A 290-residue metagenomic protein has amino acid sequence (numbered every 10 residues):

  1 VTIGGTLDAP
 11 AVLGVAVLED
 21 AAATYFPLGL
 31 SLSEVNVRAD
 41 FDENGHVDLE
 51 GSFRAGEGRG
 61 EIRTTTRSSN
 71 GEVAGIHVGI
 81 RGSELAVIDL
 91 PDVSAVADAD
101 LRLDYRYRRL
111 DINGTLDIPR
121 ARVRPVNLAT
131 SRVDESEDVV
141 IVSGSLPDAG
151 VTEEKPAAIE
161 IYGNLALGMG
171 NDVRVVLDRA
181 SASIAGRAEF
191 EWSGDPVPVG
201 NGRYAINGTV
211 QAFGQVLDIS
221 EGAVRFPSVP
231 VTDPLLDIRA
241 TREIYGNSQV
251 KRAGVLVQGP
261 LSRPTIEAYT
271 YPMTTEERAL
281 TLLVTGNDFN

Functional and structural regions predicted by a protein language model:
T2, G14, L18-N290: Strand-loop-strand
D8: Extracellular acidic loop/turn motifs
